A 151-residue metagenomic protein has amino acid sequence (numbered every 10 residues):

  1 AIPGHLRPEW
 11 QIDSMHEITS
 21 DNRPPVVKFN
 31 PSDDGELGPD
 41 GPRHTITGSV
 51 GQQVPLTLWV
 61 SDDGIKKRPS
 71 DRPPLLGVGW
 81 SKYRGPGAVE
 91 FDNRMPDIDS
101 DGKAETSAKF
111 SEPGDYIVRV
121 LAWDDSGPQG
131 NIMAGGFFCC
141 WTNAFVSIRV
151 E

Functional and structural regions predicted by a protein language model:
A1-E151: Extracellular/lumenal mature domains of secreted and surface-exposed proteins
